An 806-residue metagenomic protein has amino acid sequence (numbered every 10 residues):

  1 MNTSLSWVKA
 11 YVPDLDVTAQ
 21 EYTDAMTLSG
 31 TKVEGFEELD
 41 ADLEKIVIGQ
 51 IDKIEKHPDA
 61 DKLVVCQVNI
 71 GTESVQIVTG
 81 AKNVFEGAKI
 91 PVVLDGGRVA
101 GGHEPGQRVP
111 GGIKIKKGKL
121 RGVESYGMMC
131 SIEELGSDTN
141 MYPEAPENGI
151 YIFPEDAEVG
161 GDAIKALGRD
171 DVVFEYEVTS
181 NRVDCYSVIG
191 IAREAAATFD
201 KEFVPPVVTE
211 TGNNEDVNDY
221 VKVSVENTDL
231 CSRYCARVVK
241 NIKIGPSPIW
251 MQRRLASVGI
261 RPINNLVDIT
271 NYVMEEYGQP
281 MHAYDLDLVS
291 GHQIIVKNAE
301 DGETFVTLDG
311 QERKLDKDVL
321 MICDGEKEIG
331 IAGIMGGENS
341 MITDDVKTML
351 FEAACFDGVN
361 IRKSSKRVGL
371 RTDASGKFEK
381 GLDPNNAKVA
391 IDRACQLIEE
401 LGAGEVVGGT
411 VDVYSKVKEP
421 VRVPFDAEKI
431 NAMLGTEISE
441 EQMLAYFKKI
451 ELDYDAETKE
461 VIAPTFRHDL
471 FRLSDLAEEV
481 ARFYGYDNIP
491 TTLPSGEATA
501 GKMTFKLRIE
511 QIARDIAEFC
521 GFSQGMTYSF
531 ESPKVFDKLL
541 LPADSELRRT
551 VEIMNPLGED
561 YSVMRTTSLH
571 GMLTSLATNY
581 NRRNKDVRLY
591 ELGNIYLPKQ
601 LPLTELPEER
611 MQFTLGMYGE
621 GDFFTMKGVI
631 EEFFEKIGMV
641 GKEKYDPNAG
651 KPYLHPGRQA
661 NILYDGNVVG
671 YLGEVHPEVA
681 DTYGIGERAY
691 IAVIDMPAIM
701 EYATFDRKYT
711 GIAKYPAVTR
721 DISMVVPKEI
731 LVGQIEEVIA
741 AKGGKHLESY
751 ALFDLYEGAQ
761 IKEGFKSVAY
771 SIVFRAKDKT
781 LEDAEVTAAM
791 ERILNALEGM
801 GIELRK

Functional and structural regions predicted by a protein language model:
M1-E215, L350, G369, D373 (+3 more regions): Phosphate-backbone binding interfaces of nucleic-acid-interacting proteins
L5, D24, V64, F203-E303: Glycine/proline-enriched, intrinsically flexible loops and inter-domain linkers
D40-E44, G212-N213, A498-M503, T527-E546 (+2 more regions): Beta-rich nucleic-acid/ligand-interaction surfaces
I48-V78, V159, N264, T270-N339: Conserved mixed alpha/beta core segments that line enzyme active sites in large multi-domain catalysts
R121-C130, E134-G136, N140, A145 (+7 more regions): Mobile "lid/hinge" segments at catalytic clefts and subdomain interfaces of large enzymes
G190, V423-K585, R720, V773-R775 (+2 more regions): Extended, well-folded interaction surfaces typified by the phenylalanyl-tRNA synthetase beta subunit core
F199-V225, G402-I430: Terminal amphipathic helices with adjacent charged low-complexity linkers/tails
K449-L452, K599-L603, E608-E609, T614 (+1 more regions): A carboxyl-terminal module marker
